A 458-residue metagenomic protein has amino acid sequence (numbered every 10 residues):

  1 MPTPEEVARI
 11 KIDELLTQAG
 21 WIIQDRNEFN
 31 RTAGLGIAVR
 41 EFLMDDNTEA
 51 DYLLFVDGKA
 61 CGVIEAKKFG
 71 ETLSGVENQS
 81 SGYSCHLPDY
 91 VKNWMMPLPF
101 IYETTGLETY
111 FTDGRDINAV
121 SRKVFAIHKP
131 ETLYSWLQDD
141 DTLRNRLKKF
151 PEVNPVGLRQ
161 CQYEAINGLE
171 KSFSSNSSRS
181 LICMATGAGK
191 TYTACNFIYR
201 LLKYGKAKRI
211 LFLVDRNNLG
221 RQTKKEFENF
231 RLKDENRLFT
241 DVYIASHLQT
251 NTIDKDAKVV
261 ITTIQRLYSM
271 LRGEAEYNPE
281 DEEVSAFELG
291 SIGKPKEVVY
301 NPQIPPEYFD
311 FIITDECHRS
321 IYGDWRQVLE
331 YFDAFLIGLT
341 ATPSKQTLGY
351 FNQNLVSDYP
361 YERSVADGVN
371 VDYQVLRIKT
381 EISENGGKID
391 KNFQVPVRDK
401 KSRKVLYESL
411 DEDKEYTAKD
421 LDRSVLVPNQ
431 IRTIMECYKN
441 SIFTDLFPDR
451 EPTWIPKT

Functional and structural regions predicted by a protein language model:
M1-R209, N218-D234, K255-V259, Q265 (+5 more regions): ATP-dependent helicase/translocase motor core
A8, A165, I321, L426-Q430 (+1 more regions): Helical mechanochemical/support elements of P-loop NTPase systems and associated helical scaffolds
E71, L219, R266-S269, T314-S320 (+1 more regions): Residues immediately C-terminal
E103, V260-T263, I313, F335-T340: Structural recognition of the conserved hydrophobic beta-strand(s) that form the central parallel beta-sheet of P-loop
K208-R216, P452-T458: Conserved RecA-like ASCE P-loop NTPase motor core of nucleic-acid helicases/translocases
N217, F239-T250, I264-S269: Conserved helicase motor
N278-G338: SF2 helicase catalytic motif II
G349-P456: Interdomain helical connector at the RecA1-RecA2 junction of SF1/SF2 helicase-like NTPases
